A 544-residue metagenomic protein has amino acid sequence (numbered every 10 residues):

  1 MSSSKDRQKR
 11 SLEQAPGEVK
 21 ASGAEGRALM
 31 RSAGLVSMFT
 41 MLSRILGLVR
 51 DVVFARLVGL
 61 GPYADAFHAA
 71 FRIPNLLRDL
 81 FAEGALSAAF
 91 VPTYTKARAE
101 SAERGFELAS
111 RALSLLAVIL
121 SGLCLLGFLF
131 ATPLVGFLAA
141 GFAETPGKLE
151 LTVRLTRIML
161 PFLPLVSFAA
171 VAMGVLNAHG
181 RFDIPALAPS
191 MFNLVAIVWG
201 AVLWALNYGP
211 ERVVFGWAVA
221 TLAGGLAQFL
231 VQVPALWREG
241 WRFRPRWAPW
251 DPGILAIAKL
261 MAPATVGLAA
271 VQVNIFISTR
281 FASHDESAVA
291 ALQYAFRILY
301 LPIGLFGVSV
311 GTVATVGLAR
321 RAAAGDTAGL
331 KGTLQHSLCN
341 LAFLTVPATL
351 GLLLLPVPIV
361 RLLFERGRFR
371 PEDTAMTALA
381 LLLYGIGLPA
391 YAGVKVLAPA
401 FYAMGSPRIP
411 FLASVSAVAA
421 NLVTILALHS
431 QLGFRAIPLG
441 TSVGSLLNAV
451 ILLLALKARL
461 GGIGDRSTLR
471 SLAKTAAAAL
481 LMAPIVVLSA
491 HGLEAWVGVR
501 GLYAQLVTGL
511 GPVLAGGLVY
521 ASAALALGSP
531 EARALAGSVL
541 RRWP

Functional and structural regions predicted by a protein language model:
S2-P544: Membrane-embedded alpha-helical bundles of multi-pass transporters/translocases, especially carrier/permease families
